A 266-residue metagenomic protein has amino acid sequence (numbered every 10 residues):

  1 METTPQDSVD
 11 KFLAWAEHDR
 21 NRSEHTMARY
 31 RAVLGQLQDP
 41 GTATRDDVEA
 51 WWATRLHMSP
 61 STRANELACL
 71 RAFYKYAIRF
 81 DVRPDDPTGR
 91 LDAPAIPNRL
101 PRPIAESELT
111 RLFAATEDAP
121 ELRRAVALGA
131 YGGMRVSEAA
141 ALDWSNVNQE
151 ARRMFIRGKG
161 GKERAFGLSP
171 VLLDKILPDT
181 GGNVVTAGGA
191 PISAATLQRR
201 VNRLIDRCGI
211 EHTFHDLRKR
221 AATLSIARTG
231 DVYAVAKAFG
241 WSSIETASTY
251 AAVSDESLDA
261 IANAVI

Functional and structural regions predicted by a protein language model:
D10-L100, R207: N-terminal core-binding DNA-recognition domain of tyrosine recombinases/integrases
R83, A95-N98, E106-V136, A140 (+1 more regions): Basic, Lys/Arg- and aromatic-enriched nucleic-acid-binding interface segment
P103, G160, V171, F239-A264: Catalytic-site neighborhood detector that most strongly recognizes the C-terminal catalytic loop/helix of tyrosine
A115, L128-G129, L142, L224-R228 (+1 more regions): Short alpha-helical segment immediately N-terminal to, or the first helix within, an HTH/HTH-like DNA-binding domain
G132, A141-I176, E245: Conserved tyrosine-mediated DNA breakage-rejoining catalytic core shared by Y-recombinases
F166, Q198-K237, W241, E256: Short, basic (Lys/Arg/His-rich) helix/loop patches that form interaction surfaces in the mid-to-C-terminal regions
S169-I210: Active-site/catalytic core of tyrosine-dependent DNA strand-transfer enzymes
